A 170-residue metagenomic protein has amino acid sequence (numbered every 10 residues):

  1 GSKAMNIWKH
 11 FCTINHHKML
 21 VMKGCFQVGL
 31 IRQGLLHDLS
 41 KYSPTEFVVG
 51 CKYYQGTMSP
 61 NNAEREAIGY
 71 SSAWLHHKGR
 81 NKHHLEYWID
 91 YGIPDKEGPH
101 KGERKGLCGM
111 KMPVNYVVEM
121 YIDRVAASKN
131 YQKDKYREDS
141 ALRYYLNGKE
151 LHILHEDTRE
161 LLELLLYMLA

Functional and structural regions predicted by a protein language model:
S2-A170: Metal-dependent phosphohydrolase cores
